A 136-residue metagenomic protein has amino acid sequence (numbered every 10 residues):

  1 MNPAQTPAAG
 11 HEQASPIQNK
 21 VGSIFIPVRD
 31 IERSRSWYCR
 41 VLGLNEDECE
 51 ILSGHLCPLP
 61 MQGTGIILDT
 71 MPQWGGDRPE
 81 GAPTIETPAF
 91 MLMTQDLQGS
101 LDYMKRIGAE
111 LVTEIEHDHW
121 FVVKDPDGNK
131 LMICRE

Functional and structural regions predicted by a protein language model:
N2-S23, N45-M91, L101-P126, C134-E136: Vicinal oxygen chelate
S34, Y38-C39, M104, G128: Conserved active-site tyrosine of GNAT-family acetyltransferases
